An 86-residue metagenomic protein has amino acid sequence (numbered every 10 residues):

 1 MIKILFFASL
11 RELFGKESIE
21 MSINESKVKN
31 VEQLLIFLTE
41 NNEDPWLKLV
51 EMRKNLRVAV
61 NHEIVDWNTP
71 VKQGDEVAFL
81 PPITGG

Functional and structural regions predicted by a protein language model:
M1-G85: Ubiquitin-like/PB1-type beta-grasp interaction modules and other compact soluble beta-rich domains
